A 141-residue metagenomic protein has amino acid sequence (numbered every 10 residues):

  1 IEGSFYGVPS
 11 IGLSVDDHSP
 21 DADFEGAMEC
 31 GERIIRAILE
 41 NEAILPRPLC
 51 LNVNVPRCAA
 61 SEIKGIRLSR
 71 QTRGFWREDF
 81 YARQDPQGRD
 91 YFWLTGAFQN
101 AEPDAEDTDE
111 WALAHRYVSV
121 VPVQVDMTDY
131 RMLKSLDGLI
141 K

Functional and structural regions predicted by a protein language model:
I1-H18: Internal, conserved structured core segments that host functional sites
D17-P20, E106: Residues at structural and domain junctions
S19-A22, A37-A43: Short helix-to-loop capping/linker segments positioned immediately adjacent to catalytic or ligand/cofactor-binding
A22-C30: Active-site-proximal loop->helix
C30-A37: Glycine- and Gly-Pro-enriched alpha-helical subdomains that act as flexible, kink-prone "lid/hinge" or packing modules
L39, I44-C50, P56-K141: C-terminal accessory domains and tails appended to enzymatic cores
